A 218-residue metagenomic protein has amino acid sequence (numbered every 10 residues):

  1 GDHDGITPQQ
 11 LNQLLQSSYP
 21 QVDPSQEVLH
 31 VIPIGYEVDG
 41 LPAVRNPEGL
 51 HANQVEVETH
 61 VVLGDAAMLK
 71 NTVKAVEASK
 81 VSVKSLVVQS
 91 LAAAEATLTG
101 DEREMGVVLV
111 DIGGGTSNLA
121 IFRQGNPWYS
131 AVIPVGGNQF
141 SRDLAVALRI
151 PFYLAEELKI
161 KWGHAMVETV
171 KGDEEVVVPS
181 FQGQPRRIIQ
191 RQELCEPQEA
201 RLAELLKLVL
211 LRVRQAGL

Functional and structural regions predicted by a protein language model:
G1-L109, N126-W128, L148-C195, A216-L218: Nucleotide/phosphate-binding catalytic cleft detector across ATP-hydrolyzing and phosphate-transferring enzymes
N71, Q139-F140, L208: Short Gly/charged-rich anion-binding patches and loops
V76, D111, L144, V209: Residue-level signature of catalytic and energy-coupling elements of molecular machines, predominantly ATP/GTP-dependent
L109-T116, F122-G125, P134-N138: A short acidic Gly-Thr/Ser loop motif
S130-V132: Residue-level detector of high-confidence beta-strand sites
P134-L154: A conserved active-site cap/scaffold subdomain adjacent to cofactor or substrate pockets
E196-A200: Short, contiguous acidic/charged loop-to-helix segments that flank catalytic cores in large enzymes
R201-L210: A general structural motif
